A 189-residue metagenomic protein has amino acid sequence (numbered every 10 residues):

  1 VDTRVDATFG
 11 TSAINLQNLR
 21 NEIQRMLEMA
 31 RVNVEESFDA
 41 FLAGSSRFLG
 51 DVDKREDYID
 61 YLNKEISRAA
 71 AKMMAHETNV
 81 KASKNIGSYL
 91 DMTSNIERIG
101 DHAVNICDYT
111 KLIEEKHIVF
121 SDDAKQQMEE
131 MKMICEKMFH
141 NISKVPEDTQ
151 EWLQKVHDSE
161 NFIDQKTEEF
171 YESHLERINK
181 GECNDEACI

Functional and structural regions predicted by a protein language model:
V1-I189: Cytosolic, long alpha-helical scaffolding segments
